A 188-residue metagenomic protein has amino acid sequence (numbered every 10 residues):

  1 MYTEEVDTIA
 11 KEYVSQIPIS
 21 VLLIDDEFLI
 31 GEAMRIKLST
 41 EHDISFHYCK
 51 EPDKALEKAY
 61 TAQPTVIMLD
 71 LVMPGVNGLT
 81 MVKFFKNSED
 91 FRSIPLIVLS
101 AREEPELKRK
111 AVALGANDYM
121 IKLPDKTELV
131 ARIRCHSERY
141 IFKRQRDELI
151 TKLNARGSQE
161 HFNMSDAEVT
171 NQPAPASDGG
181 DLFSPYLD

Functional and structural regions predicted by a protein language model:
M1-S20, R144, E148-D188: Non-catalytic signal-transmission and effector/linker regions of two-component phosphorelay proteins
F28-H47: Two-component/phosphorelay signaling modules centered on CheY-like receiver
K50-K54, N77-K83, G115: Acidic catalytic/metal-coordinating carboxylates
E57, L79-R92: Short amphipathic alpha-helix used as the core "switch/output" element in two-component signaling
A62-L69: Active-site beta3 strand of CheY-like receiver
L69-D70, S100: Active-site residues of response regulator receiver
M73: Receiver (REC) domain active-site loop signature in two-component systems and cognate sites in sensor histidine kinases
T80, E103-D118, P124: Alpha4 helix (beta4-alpha4-beta5 surface) of REC/receiver domains from two-component response regulators
